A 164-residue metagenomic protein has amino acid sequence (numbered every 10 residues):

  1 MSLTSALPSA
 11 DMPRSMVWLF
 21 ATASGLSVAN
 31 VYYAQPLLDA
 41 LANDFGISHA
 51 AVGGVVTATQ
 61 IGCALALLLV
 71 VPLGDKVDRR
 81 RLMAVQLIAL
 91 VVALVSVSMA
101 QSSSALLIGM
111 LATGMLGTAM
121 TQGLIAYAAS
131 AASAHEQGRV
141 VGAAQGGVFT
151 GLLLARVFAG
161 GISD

Functional and structural regions predicted by a protein language model:
T22-H49, L67: Extracytoplasmic
S24, V56, Q60, L87 (+2 more regions): Small-residue-rich transmembrane alpha-helices and their cytosolic helix-loop interfaces in multi-pass secondary
Y32, Q60-L68, L152-L153: Residue-level signature of mid-helix packing/kink "hotspots" within the transmembrane helices of 12-pass Major
L41-A42, L73-G74, F158-D164: Interfacial helix-cap and linker-helix signal at transmembrane-aqueous boundaries of multi-pass secondary transporters
L65-Q101: Conserved MFS/SLC helix-loop-helix module at the cytosolic interface between two early adjacent transmembrane helices
A93, S104-A112: Paired small-residue
S103-A105, A143-D164: Helix-loop-helix hairpin linking two adjacent transmembrane segments in secondary transporters
G109-G147: Cytoplasmic helix-loop-helix junction between adjacent transmembrane helices in 12-TM secondary transporters
